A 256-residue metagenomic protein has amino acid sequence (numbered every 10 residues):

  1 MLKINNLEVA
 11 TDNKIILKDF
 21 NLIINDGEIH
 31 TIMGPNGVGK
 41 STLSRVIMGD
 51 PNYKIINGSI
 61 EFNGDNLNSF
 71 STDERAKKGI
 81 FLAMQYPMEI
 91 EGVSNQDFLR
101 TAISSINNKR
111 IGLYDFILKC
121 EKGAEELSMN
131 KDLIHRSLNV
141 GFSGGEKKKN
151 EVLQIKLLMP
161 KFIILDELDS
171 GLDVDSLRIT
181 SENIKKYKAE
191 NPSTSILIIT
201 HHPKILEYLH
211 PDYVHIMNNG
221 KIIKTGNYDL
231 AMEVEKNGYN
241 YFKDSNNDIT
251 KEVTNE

Functional and structural regions predicted by a protein language model:
L2-I4, I16-D19: Conserved structural motif at the start of ABC-family nucleotide-binding domains
T11, L17-F20, I24-D26: Conserved hydrophobic segment flanking the Walker A/P-loop of ABC-type ATPase nucleotide-binding domains
M33-P35: The feature captures the beta-strand-to-loop junction immediately N-terminal to the Walker
M48: Helix-to-loop junction immediately C-terminal to a conserved catalytic motif
S59-R75, N139: ABC ATPase NBD Q-loop/coupling interface
M88-K161: ABC-family P-loop ATPase nucleotide-binding domains
I164-L168, D175: Walker B catalytic motif
M217, K221-D244: Conserved beta-strand-loop-alpha-helix hinge in the C-terminal portion of ABC ATPase nucleotide-binding domains
